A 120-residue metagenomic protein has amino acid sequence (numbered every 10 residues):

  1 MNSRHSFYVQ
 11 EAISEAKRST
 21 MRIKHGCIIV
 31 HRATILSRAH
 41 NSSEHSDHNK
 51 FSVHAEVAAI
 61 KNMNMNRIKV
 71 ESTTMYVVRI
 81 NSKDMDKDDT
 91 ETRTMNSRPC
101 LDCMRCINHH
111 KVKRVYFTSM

Functional and structural regions predicted by a protein language model:
M1-I23: Short, basic/aromatic recognition patches
N2, K17, H31, S37-M120: Zn2+-dependent cytidine deaminase-like catalytic core
H25-I28: Generic short beta-strand
